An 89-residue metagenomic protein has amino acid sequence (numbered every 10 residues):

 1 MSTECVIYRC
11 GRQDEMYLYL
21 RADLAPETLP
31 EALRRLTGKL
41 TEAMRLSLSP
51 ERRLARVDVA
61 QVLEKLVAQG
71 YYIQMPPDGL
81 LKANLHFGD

Functional and structural regions predicted by a protein language model:
E4-G11: A short beta-strand micro-motif
I7, M16-L18, G70: Intrinsically disordered, low-complexity N-terminal regions enriched in serine/proline/glycine with scattered basic
C10, G38-L40, K65: A generic structural signal for short, solvent-exposed coil/turn residues that cap or connect secondary-structure
R12-A22: Eukaryotic low-complexity, mixed-charge intrinsically disordered interaction/regulatory segments enriched in acidic
Y17, E27-V57: Amphipathic, hydrophobic secondary-structure cores in small proteins
A43-L48, L54-D89: Helix-rich interaction surfaces within compact, conserved domain-sized segments that mediate assembly or partner
